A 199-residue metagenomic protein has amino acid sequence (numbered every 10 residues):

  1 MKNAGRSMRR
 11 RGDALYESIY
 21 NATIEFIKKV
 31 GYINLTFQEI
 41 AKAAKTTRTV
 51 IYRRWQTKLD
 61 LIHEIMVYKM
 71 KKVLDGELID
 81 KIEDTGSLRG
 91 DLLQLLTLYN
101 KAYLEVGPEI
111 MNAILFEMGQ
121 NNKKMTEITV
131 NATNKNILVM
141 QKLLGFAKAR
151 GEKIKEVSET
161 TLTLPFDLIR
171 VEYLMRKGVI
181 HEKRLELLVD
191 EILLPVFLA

Functional and structural regions predicted by a protein language model:
M1-V30, N34-A43, L59-D60: Basic, helix-initiating cap at the start of DNA-binding domains
K2-N3, G90, Q94, L138-A149 (+3 more regions): C-terminal peripheral helix-coil segments that are non-catalytic and often amphipathic
S18-E25, K29, A43, R53 (+5 more regions): Alpha-helical structural segments
T49: Key DNA-contact positions within bacterial/archaeal DNA-binding proteins
R54-W55, L143: Residues in the recognition helix of alpha-helical DNA-binding motifs
L96-L104, N112-Q120, L188-V196: Helix-loop "lid/cap" segments that line or gate small-molecule binding pockets
K101-A113, N122-A149: Amphipathic alpha-helical packing segments from all-alpha helical-bundle domains
